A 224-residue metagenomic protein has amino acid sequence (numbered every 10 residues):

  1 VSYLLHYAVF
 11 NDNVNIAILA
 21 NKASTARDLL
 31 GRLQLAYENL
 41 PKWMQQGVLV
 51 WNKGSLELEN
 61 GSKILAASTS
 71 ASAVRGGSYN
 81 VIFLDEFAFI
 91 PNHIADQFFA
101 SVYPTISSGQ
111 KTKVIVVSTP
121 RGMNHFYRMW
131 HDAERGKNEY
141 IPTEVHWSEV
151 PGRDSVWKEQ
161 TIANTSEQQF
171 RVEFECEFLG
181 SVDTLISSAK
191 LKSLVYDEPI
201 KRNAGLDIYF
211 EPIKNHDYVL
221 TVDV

Functional and structural regions predicted by a protein language model:
V1-D12: Walker A/P-loop NTP-binding motif
A8, N15-A17, Y218-V222: Conserved beta-strand elements of the Class I
N13-L35: Conserved Walker A/P-loop ATP-binding site and its immediately adjacent core in helicase/helicase-like ATPase domains
R27-N80: Inter-Walker segment of RecA-like/P-loop motor cores
L35-N39, W43-Q45, F89-T165: ASCE P-loop NTPase helicase motor core
I82-F83, T221: Walker B beta-strand of ABC/ABC-like P-loop ATPase nucleotide-binding domains, specifically the conserved hydrophobic
E86: Catalytic glutamate of the conserved HExxH
Q97, W147-V222: ATPase catalytic-site recognition across NTP-hydrolyzing enzymes
